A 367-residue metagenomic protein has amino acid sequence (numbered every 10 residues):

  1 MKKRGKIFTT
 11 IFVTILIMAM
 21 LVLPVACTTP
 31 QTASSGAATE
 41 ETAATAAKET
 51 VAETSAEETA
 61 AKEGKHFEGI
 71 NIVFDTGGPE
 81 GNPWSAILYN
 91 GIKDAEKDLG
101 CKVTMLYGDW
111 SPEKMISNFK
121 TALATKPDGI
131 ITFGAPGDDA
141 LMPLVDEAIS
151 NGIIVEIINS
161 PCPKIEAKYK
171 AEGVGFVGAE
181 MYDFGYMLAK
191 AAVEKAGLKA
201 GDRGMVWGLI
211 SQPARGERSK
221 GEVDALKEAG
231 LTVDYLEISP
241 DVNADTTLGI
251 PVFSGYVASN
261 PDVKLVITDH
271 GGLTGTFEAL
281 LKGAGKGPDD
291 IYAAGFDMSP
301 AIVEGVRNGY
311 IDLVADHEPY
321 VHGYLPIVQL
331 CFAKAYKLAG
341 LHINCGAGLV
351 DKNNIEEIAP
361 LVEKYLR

Functional and structural regions predicted by a protein language model:
M1-N71, K97, D146-I153, L366-R367: Short, low-complexity disordered leader/linker segments with a strong preference for bacterial N-terminal type II
T28, E53-I70, V206-L209, A214 (+2 more regions): Hinge/cleft segment of the Venus flytrap/periplasmic-binding protein
A61-L99, V103-T121, T125, G134-D139 (+2 more regions): Extracytoplasmic "Venus flytrap"
H66-F67, M115, G175-D202, G249-I250 (+2 more regions): Hydrophobic alpha-helical segments within soluble ligand-binding/sensing domains
P83-D98, F184-L188, P213-V233, L248 (+3 more regions): Short, solvent-exposed amphipathic alpha-helices that sit in or adjacent to ligand/effector-binding or catalytic
K97-D109, M205, L226-T246: Short beta-strand elements in bilobed, periplasmic/extracellular small-molecule ligand-binding domains
I130-S150, E222, D241-G305: Hydrophobic alpha-helical
D139, L144-D183, S299-R307, D312 (+1 more regions): Flexible loop/hinge segments that line or gate small-molecule binding clefts
